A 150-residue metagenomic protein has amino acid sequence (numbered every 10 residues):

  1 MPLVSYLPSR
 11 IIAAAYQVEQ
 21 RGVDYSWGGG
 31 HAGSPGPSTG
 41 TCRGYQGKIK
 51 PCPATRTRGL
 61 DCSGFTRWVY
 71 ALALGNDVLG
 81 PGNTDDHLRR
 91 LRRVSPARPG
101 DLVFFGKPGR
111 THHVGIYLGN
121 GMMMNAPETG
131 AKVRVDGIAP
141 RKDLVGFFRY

Functional and structural regions predicted by a protein language model:
M1-A14, E19, D85, V94 (+2 more regions): Cysteine-nucleophile amide-bond enzymes
M1-S63, W68-L72, N76, M124: N-terminal capping segments
S9, R67, L74-G137: ...with weaker cross-activation on analogous glycine-rich loops/strands in unrelated enzymes
W27, F105, Y117, R149-Y150: Hydrophobic side chains in beta-strands
W27, N125, G137, G146-R149: Structural signal for conserved beta-strand scaffold positions within catalytic alpha/beta enzyme cores
G29, K48, F65, P81-N83 (+2 more regions): Intrinsically disordered, low-complexity regions
